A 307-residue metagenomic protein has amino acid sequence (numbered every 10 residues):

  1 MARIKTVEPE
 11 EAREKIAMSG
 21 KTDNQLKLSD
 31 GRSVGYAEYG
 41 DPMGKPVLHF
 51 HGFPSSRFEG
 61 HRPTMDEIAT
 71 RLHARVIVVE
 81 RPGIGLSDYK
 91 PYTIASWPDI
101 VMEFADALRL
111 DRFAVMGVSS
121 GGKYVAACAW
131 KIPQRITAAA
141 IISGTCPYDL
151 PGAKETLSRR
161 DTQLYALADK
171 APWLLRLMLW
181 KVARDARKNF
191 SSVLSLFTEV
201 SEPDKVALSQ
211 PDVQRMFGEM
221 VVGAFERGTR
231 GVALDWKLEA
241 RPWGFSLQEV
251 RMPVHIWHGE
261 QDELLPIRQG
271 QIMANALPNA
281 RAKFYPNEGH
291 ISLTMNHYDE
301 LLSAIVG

Functional and structural regions predicted by a protein language model:
P9-E38: N-terminal cap/lid segment of alpha/beta-hydrolase-fold proteins
R32-L86: Conserved HGGG/HGGXW glycine-rich cap/lid loop of the alpha/beta-hydrolase fold
S96-A114: Conserved acidic catalytic loop of the alpha/beta-hydrolase fold
D111-E155: Conserved hydrolase catalytic core segment
R159-F245: Alpha/beta-hydrolase
V250, I256-H258, D262: Short beta-strand/loop motif that positions the catalytic acidic residue of the alpha/beta-hydrolase fold
E263-Q269: Conserved alpha/beta-hydrolase "acid-adjacent" motif
N279-G307: Catalytic active-site module of serine/aspartate enzymes centered on a nucleophile-bearing elbow/loop
